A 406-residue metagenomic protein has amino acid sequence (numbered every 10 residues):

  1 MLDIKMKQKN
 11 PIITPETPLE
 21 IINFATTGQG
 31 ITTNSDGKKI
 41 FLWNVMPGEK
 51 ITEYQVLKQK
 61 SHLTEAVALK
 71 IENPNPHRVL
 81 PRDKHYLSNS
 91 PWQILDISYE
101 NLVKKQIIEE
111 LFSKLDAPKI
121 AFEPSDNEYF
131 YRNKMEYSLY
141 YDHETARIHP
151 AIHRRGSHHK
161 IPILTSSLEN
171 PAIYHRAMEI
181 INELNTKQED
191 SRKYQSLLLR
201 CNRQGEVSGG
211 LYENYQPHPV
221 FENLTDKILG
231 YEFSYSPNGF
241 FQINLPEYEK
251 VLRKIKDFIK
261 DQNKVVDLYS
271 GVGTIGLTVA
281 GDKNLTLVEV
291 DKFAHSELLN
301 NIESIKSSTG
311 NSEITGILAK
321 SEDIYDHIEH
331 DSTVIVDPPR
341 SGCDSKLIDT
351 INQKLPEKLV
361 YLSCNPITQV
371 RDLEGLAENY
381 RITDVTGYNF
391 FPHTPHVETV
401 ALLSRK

Functional and structural regions predicted by a protein language model:
M1-H85, L115: Terminal RNA-binding accessory module
L2-G30, E169, T186-K193, C201-K406: Rossmann-like S-adenosyl-L-methionine
N34-S35, R154, I228: Structural motif
N44-E49, S167-N170, N238-F240: A short, sequence-level motif marking secondary-structure junctions
T52-E53, E136, V266: Hydrophobic beta-strand signal
Q55-Q59, S138-D142, R200-Q204, K406: Short beta-strand micro-motifs enriched in acidic
L69-N185: Extended interfacial segments that mediate partner engagement and assembly in macromolecular machines
